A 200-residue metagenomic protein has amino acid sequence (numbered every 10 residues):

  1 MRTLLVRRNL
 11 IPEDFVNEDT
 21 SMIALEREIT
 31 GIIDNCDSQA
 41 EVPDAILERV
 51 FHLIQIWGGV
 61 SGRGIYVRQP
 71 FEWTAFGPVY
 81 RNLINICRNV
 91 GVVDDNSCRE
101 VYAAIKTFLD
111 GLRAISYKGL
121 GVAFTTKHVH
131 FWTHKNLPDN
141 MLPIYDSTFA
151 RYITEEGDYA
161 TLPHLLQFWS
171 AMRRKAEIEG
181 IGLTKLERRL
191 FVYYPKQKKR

Functional and structural regions predicted by a protein language model:
M1-R27, G31, T133-R200: C-terminal accessory module of base-excision DNA glycosylases/AP lyases that mediates lesion recognition and DNA
E18-V42, C98-R113, F168-R174: Short amphipathic alpha-helical segments and their helix-coil junctions
I32-N35, L53, W57, N82 (+6 more regions): Residues that form generic nucleotide/phosphate-binding pockets
Q39-L120: Helix-hairpin-helix/helix-loop-helix acidic hairpins
R49-L53, K127, K185: Amphipathic alpha-helical interaction segments
G58-R63, F124, T133, Y194-P195: Short alpha-helix boundary/capping elements
A104-E155: Catalytic DNA-binding helix-loop module of base-excision-repair DNA glycosylases/AP lyases
